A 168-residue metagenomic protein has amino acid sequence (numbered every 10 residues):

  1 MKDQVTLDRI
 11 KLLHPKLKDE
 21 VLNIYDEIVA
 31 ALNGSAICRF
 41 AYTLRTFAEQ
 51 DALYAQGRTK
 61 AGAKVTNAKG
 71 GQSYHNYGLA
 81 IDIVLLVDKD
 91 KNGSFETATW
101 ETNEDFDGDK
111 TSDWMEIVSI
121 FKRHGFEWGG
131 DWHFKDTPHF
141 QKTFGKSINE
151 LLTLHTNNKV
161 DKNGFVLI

Functional and structural regions predicted by a protein language model:
M1-S147, L151, N157-K159, N163-L167: Cell-envelope/glycan interface and biosynthesis
